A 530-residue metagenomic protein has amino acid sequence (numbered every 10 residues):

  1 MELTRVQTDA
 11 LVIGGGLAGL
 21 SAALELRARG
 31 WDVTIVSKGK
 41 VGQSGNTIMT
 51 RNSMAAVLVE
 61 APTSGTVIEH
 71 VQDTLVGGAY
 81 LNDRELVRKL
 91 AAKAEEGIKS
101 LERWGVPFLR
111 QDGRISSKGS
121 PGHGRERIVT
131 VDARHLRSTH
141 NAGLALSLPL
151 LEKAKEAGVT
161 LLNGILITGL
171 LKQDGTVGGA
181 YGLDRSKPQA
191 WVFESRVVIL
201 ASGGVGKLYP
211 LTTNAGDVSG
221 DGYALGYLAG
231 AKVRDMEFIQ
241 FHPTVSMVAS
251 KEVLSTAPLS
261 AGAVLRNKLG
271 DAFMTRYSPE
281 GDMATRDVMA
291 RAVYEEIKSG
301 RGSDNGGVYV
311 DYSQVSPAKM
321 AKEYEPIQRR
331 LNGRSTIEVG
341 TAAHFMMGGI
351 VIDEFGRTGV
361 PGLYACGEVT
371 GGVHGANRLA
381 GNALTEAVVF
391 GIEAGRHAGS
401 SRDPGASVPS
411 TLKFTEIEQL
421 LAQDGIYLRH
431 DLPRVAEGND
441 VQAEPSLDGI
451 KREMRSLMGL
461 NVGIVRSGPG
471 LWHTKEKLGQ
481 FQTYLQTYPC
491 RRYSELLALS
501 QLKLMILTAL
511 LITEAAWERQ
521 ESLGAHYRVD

Functional and structural regions predicted by a protein language model:
M1, R5-V6, E25, K40-G42 (+10 more regions): Glycine- and aromatic-enriched mobile tails/lids
R5-T8, K187-V197, G359: Core beta-strand elements of the Rossmann-like FAD/NAD(P) dinucleotide-binding domain in flavoenzyme oxidoreductases
A10-I35: N-terminal Rossmann-like FAD-binding beta1-loop-alpha1 element of flavoenzymes
A28-I48: Glycine-rich FAD pyrophosphate-binding loop
Q43, G97, E102-Q189, A201 (+1 more regions): Conserved redox-cofactor binding core of oxidoreductases
A55-L90: Glycine-rich active-site loop/strand segments that organize a redox cofactor
V197-E252, N377, G381-H397: Glycine-rich loop(s) and the adjacent beta-strand/alpha-helix scaffold that form part
L225, A231-S335, V388, H397-P404: An anion/pyrophosphate-binding glycine-rich loop and adjacent beta-alpha core in soluble alpha-beta enzymes
